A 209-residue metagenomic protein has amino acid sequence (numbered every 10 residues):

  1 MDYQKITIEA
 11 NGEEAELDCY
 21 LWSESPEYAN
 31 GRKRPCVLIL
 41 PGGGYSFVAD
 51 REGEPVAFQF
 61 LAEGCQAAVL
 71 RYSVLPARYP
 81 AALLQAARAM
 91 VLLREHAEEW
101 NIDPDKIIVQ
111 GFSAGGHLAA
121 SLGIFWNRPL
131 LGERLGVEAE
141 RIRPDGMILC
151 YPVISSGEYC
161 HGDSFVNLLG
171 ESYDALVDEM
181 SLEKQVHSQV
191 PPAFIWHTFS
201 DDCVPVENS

Functional and structural regions predicted by a protein language model:
M1-R32, E158-D163: N-terminal cap/lid segment of alpha/beta-hydrolase-fold proteins
S23, E133-V137, G170-P191: Active-site nucleophile elbow and catalytic-triad environment of alpha/beta-hydrolase enzymes
K33-G42: Short beta-strand element of the alpha/beta-hydrolase
A49-D50, A68-P104: Catalytic nucleophile-loop/oxyanion-hole region of alpha/beta-hydrolase and closely related hydrolase-like folds
D50-A68: Short amphipathic alpha-helix adjacent to the substrate-entry channel of hydrolases
V91-S164, V177: Primarily recognizes the serine-hydrolase "nucleophile elbow" in alpha/beta-hydrolase and SGNH/GDSL folds
Q189, F194-H197, D201: Short beta-strand/loop motif that positions the catalytic acidic residue of the alpha/beta-hydrolase fold
D202-N208: Conserved alpha/beta-hydrolase "acid-adjacent" motif
